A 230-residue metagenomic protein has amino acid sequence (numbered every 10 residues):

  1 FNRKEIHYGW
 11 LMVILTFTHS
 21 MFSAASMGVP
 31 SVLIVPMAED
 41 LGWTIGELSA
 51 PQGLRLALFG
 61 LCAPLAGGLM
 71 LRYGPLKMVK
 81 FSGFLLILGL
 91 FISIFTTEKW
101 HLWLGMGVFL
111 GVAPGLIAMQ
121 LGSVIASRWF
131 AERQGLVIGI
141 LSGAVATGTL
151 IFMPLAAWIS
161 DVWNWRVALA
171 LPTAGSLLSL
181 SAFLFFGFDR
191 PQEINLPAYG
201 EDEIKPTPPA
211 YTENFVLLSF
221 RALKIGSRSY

Functional and structural regions predicted by a protein language model:
F1-I6, P197-Y230: Juxtamembrane intracellular "pre-TM" segments in multi-pass secondary transporters
Y8-A50, C62-A66, M153: Extracytoplasmic
A50-A57, G139-T147: Transmembrane alpha-helical cores of Major Facilitator Superfamily
L71-G83: Cytoplasmic membrane-interface "Motif A"-like loop-to-helix N-cap segments of 12-TM Major Facilitator Superfamily
F84-T97: C-terminal ends and interior cores of transmembrane alpha-helices in multi-pass membrane transporters/permeases
F95-M106: Helix-loop junctions at membrane interfaces in 12-TM secondary transporters
M106-G143: Cytoplasmic helix-loop-helix junction between adjacent transmembrane helices in 12-TM secondary transporters
E132, L141-I194: Helix-loop-helix hairpin linking two adjacent transmembrane segments in secondary transporters
